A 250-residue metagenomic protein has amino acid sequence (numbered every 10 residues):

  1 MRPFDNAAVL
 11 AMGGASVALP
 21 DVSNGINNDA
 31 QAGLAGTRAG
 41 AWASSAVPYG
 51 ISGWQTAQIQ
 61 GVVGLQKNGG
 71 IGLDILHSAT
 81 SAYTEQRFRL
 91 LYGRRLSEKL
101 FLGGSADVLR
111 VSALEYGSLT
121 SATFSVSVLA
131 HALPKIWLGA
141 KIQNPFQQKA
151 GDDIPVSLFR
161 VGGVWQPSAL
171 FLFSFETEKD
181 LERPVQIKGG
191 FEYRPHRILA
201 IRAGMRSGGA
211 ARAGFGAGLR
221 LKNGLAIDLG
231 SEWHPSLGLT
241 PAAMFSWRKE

Functional and structural regions predicted by a protein language model:
M1-E250: Subset of outer-membrane beta-barrel
